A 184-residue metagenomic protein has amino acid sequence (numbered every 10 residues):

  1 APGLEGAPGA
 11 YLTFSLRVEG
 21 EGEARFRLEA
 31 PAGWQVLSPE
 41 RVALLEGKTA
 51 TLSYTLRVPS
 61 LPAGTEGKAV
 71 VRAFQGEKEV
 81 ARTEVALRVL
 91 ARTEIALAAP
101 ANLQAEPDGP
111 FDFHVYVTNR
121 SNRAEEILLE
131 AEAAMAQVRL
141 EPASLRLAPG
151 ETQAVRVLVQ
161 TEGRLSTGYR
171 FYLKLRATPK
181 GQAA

Functional and structural regions predicted by a protein language model:
A1-A184: Long beta-sheet-rich domains in secretory-pathway and surface-associated proteins
